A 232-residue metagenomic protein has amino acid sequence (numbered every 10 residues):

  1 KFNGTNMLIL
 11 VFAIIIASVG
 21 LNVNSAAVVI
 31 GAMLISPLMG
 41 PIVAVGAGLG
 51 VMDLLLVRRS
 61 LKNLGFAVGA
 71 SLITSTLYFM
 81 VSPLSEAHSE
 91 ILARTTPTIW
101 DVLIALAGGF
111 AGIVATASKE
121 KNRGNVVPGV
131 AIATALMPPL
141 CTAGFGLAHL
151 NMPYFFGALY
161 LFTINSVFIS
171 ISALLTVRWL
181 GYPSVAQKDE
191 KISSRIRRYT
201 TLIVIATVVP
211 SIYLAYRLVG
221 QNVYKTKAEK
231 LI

Functional and structural regions predicted by a protein language model:
K1-G109, S118, N122: Alpha-helical transmembrane segments and their membrane-interface boundaries that form or gate the permeation pathway
G50-F66, E90-I99, R123-A133, F155-T163 (+1 more regions): Membrane-interface segments at loop-to-transmembrane junctions
G65-S75, A131-A143, R195-L202: Small-residue-rich segments of transmembrane alpha-helices in multi-pass membrane proteins, especially helix faces
S75-M80, L140-H149, L174, T207-L214: Hydrophobic alpha-helical transmembrane segments in multi-pass integral membrane proteins
P83-R94, H149-Y154, A186, V219: Membrane-interface helix termini and inter-helical loops of multi-pass transporters
A133-T134, P139-P183: Membrane-embedded alpha-helical segments of integral membrane proteins
I192-G220: Internal/C-terminal transmembrane anchor helices
L218-I232: Alpha-helical transmembrane signal-anchor/signal-peptide segments
